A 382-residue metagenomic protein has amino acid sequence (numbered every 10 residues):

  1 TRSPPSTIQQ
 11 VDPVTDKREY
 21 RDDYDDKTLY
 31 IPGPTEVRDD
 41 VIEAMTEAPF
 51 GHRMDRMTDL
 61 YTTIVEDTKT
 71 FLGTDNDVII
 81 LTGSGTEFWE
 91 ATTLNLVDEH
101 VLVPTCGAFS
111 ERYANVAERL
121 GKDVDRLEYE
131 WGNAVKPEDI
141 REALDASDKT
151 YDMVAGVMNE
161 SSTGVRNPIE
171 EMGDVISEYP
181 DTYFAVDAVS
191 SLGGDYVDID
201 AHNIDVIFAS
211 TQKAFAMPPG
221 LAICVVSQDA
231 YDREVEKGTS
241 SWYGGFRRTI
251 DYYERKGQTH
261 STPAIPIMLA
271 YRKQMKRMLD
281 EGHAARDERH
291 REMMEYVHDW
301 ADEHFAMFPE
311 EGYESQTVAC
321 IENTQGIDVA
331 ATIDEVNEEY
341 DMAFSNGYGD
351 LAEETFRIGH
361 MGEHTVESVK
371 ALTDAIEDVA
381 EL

Functional and structural regions predicted by a protein language model:
T7, V11-V14, K27, D350 (+1 more regions): PLP-dependent enzyme catalytic core of the Aspartate aminotransferase-like
Y24-T82: A glycine-/small-polar-enriched, mobile loop at the entrance of the PLP active site in fold-type I
E36-V37, Q212-H298: Active-site C-terminal subdomain of aminotransferase-like
D75-L102, C106, S110-A114: Conserved beta-loop-alpha segment that forms the PLP phosphate-binding cup at the N-terminus of a helix
V135-S191: Active-site phosphate-binding strand-loop segment of PLP-dependent enzymes
D200-Q212: Conserved active-site segment immediately N-terminal to the catalytic lysine that forms the internal aldimine
M307-E339: Conserved PLP-binding catalytic core of the aspartate aminotransferase-like
